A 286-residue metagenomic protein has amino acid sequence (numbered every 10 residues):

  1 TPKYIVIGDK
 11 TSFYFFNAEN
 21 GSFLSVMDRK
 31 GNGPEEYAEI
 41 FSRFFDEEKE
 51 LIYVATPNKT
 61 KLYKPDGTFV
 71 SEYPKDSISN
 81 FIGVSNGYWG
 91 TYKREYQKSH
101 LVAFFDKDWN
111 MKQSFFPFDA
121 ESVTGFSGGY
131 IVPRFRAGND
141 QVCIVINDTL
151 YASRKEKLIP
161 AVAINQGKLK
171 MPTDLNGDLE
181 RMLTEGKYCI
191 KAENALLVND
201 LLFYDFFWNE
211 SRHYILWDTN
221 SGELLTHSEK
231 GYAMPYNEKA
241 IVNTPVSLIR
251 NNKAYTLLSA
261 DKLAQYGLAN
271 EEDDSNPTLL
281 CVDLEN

Functional and structural regions predicted by a protein language model:
P2-D9, Y14, D46, E50-T56 (+4 more regions): Short beta-strand elements that form the blades of beta-propeller/WD-repeat-like and other beta-sheet-rich scaffold
A18-N20, K64-T68, F105-W109, R154-K157 (+2 more regions): Short loop/turn segments that connect beta-strands within beta-propeller blades
S22-K49: Blade-loop segments of beta-propeller domains
D28-E35, P74-F81, F118-V123, I164-K170 (+1 more regions): Short coil/turn segments at the loop-to-beta-strand junctions that recur within blades of beta-propeller repeat folds
E36-F44, D76-S85, V123-R134, I190-E193 (+1 more regions): Repeated scaffold domains used in trafficking and secretory/extracellular systems, primarily beta-propellers
A55-H100, F115-S122: Asp-box/WD-like beta-propeller blade repeats and closely related beta-sheet repeat scaffolds
S99, A103-R154: Loop-centered beta-sheet repeat module
A161-G186, N220-N251: Conserved blade-ending motifs and adjacent loop-strand segments that build the rim/top face of beta-propeller domains
